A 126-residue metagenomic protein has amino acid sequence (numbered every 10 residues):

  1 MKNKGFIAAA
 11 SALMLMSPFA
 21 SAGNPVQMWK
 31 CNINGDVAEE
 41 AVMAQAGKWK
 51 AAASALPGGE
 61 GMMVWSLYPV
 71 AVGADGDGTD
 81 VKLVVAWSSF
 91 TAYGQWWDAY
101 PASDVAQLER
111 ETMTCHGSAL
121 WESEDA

Functional and structural regions predicted by a protein language model:
M1-A8: Bacterial N-terminal signal peptides that target proteins for export
A9-L13: Hydrophobic helical h-region of N-terminal Sec-dependent signal peptides in bacterial secretory/periplasmic proteins
S17-P18: N-terminal signal peptide c-region/cleavage motif recognized by signal peptidases
A22-V26, N32, G61-T79, D104-A126: Glycine-rich beta-strand-turn "strand-cap" elements at beta-sheet edges
G23-N24, V84, G94: Macromolecular interaction modules
D36-A38, A86-A92: Helix N-cap motif at beta-to-alpha junctions
A38-W65, Y100-V105: Short amphipathic alpha-helical segments
W97: Short, flexible helix/strand-to-coil boundary loops that buttress conserved ligand/catalytic motifs in alpha/beta
